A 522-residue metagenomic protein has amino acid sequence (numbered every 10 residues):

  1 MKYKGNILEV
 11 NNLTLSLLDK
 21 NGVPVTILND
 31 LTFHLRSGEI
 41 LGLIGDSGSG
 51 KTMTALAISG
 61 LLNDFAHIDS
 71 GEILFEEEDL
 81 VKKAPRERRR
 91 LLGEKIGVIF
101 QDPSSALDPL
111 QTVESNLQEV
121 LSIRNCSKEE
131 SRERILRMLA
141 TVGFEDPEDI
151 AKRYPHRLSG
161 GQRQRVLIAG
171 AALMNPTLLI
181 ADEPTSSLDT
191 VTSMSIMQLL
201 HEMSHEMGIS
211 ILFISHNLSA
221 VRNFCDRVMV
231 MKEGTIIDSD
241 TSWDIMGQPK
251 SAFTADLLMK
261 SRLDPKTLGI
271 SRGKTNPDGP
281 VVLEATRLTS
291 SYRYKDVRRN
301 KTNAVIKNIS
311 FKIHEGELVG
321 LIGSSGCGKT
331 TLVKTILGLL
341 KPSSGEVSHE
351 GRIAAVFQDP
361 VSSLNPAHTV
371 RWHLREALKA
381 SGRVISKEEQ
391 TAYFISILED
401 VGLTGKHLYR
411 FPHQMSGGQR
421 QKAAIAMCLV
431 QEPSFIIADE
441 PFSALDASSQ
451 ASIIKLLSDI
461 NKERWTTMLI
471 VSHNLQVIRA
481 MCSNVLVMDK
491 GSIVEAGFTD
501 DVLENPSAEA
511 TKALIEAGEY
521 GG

Functional and structural regions predicted by a protein language model:
I44-G45, I322-S324: The feature captures the beta-strand-to-loop junction immediately N-terminal to the Walker
G93, H156, M174, Q431: Conserved signature/switch motifs of ABC ATPase nucleotide-binding domains
E130-D149, E388-K406: Conserved ABC ATPase "signature" region
R153-L158, Q162, F411-M415, Q419: Conserved ABC ATPase signature
V221-N223, I478-A480: A short, surface-exposed alpha-helical micro-motif characterized by mixed small hydrophobic and charged/polar residues
S239-D240, A496-G497: ABC ATPase "signature
